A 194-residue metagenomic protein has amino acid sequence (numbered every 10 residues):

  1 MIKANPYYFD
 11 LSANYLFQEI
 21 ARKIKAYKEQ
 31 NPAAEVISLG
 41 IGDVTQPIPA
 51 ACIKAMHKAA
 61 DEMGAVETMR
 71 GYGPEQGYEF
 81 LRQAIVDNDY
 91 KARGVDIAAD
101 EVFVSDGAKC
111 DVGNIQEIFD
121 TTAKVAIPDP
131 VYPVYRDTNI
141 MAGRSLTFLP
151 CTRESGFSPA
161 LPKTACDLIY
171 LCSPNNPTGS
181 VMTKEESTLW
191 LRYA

Functional and structural regions predicted by a protein language model:
M1-K3, Y170-L171: Short, basic/glycine-rich phosphate-binding loops at helix/coil junctions that contact nucleotide phosphates
I2-D106: N-terminal small-domain helix-loop-helix segment of the aminotransferase-like
E67-A194: Conserved core of the PLP fold type I
